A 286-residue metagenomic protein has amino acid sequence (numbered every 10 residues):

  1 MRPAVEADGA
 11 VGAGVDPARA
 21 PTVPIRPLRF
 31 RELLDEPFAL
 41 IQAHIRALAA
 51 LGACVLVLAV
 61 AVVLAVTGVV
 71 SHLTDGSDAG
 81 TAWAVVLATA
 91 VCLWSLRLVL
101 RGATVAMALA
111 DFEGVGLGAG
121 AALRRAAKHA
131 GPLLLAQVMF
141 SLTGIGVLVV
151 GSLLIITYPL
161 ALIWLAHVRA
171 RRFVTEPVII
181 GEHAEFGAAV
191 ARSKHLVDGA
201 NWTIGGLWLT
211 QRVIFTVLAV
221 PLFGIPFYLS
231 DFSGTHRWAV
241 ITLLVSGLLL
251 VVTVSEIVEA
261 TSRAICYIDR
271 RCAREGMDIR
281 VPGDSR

Functional and structural regions predicted by a protein language model:
M1-R286: Hydrophobic alpha-helical membrane segments
